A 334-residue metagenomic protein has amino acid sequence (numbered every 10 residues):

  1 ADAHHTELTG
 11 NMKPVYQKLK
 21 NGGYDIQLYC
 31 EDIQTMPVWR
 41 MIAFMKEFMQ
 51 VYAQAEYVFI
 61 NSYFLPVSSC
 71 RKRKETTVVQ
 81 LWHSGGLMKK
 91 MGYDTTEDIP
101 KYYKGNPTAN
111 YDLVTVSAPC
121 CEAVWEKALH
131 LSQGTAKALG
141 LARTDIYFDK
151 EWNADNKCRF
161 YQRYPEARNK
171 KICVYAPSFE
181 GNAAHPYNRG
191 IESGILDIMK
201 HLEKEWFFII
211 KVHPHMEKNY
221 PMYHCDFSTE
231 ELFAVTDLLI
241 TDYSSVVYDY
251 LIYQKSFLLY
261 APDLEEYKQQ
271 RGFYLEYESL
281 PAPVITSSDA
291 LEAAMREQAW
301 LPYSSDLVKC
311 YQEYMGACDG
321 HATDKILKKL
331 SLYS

Functional and structural regions predicted by a protein language model:
A1-E151: Active-site and donor-binding regions of nucleotide-sugar-utilizing enzymes
E7-K18, A128, A136-N219, S287 (+1 more regions): Conserved catalytic-core segment of nucleotide-activated headgroup transferases in glycan assembly
I42-Y57, I210-Y248, I252-Y253: Donor nucleotide-activated moiety binding/catalytic core segment of transferases that use nucleotide-activated donors
E56, A109-V114, F207, V235-L238 (+1 more regions): Short active-site oxyanion
F59-I60, Q80, V116, Y175 (+3 more regions): Redox-cofactor binding/interface segments in oxidoreductases and associated redox assembly factors
S68-L87, I191-I195, Q254-E266: A short, gly/pro- and small-residue-rich
N219, S245-Y314: Catalytic binding pocket for nucleotide-activated donors in carbohydrate/polymer assembly enzymes
C318-S334: C-terminal alpha-helical cap of glycosyltransferases
